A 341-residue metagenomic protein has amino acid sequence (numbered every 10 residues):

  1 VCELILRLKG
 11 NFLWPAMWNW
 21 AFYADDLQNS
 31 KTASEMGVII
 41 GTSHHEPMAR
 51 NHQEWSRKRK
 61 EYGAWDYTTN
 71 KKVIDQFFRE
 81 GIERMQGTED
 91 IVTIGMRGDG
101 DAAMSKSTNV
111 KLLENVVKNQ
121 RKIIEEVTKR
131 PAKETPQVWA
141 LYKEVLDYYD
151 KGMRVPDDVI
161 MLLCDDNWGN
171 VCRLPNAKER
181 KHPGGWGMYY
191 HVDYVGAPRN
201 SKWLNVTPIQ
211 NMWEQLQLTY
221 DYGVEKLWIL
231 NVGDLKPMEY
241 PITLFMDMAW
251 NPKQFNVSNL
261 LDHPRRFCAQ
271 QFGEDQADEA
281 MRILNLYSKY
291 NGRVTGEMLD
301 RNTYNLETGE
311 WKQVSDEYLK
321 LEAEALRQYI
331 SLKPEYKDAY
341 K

Functional and structural regions predicted by a protein language model:
V1-T68, Q86, V138-Y142, G152-G169 (+3 more regions): Feature activates predominantly on carbohydrate-active enzymes
L6-R7, E125, D221, F272: Sec-exported extracytoplasmic/periplasmic mature domains
W18, A24-E35, Y62-P183, G292-G296 (+3 more regions): Gly/Pro-rich turn-and-neighbor structural signature
H45, P208-N291: Substrate-binding cleft of secreted/luminal carbohydrate-active enzymes
A49-N51, A102-A103, L235-E239: Short catalytic/ligand-binding loop motif for oxyanion handling, primarily in non-cytosolic enzymes, centered on
K58, I94-D101, Y194-P198, Y240-M248 (+1 more regions): Short acidic (Asp/Glu) and glycine-rich catalytic loops that position anionic groups and cofactors
A64-K71, K106-V110, Y148, S201-I209 (+3 more regions): Hydrophobic alpha-helical scaffolding
P264-K341: C-terminal non-catalytic alpha-helical accessory regions
